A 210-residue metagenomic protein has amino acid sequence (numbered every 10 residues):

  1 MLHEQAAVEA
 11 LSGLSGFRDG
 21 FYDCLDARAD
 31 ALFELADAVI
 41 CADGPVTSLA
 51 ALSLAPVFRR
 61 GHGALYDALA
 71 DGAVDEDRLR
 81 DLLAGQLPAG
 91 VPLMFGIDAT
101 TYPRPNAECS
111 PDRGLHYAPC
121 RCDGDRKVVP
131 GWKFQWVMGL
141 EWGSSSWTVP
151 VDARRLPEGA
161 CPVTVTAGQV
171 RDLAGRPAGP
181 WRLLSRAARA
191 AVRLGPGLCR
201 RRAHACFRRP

Functional and structural regions predicted by a protein language model:
M1-P210: Conserved, well-structured functional cores that handle cations and Mg-NTP chemistry
